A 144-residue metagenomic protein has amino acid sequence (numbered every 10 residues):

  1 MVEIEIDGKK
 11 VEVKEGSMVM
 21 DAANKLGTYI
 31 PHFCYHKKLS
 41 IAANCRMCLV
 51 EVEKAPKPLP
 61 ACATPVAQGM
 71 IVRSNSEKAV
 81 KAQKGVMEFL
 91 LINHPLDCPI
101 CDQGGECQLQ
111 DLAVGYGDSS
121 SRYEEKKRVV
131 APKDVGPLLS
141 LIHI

Functional and structural regions predicted by a protein language model:
M1-D7: Eukaryote-biased recognition of intrinsically disordered, low-complexity regulatory segments
I4, I142-I144: Short hydrophobic transmembrane-like helices used for membrane targeting/insertion
E5, G27-H32, A79-K84: Short Cys/His-rich Zn2+-coordinating modules
K9-K10, P99: A generic secondary-structure micro-motif detector that highlights 1-2 residue hydrophobic/ambivalent hotspots embedded
V11-Q68: N-terminal cofactor/phosphate-binding cores enriched in small/glycine residues, especially glycine-rich loops such as
R46-M47, V52-I142: Fe-S ferredoxin-like electron-transfer domains and their immediately adjacent linker/connector regions across
